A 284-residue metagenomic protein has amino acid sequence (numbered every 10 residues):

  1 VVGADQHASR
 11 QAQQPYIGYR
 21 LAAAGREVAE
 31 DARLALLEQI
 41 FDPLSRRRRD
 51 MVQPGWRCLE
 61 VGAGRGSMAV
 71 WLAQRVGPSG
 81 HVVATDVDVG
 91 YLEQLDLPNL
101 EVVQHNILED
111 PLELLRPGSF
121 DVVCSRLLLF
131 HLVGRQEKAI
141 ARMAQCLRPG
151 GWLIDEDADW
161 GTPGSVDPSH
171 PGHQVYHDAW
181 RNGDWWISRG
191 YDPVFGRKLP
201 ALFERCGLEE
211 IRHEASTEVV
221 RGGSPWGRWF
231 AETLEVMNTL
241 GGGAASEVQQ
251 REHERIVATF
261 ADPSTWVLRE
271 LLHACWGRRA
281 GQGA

Functional and structural regions predicted by a protein language model:
P15-D42: Class I SAM-dependent methyltransferase Rossmann-like catalytic core, especially the SAM/SAH-binding loop
R20-A23, E27-E30, V175, I211-V267: C-terminal helical/coil "lid" or tail adjacent to the Rossmann-like core of SAM-dependent
L36-W56, W71: Conserved alpha-helix/loop element of class I SAM-dependent methyltransferases that forms part of the SAM/SAH-binding
L59, R65-L112: Class I SAM-dependent methyltransferase SAM/SAH-binding core
L112-V123: A short acidic, Gly/Pro-enriched loop at the edge of an enzyme's catalytic core that lines a small-molecule cofactor
D121-R135: A short SAM/SAH-binding and catalytic strip from SAM-dependent methyltransferases
E137-W152: A short glycine-rich, Lys/Arg-flanked "PGG" loop and its adjoining helix->strand segment in the class I
I154-S224: Conserved catalytic/acceptor-binding region of the Class I
